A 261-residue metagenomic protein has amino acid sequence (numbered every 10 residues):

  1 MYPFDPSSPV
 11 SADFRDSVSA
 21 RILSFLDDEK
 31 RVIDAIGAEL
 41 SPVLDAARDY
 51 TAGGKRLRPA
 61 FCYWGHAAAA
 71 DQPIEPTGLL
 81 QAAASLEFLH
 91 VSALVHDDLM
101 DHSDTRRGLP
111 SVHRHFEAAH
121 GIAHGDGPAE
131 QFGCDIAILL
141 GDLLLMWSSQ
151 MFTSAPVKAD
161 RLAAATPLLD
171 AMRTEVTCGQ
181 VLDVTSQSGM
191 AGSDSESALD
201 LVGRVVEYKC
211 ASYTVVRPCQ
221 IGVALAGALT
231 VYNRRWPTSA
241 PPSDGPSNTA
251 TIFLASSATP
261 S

Functional and structural regions predicted by a protein language model:
M1-L86, V91, V95-H96, M100-E130 (+1 more regions): Conserved N-terminal diphosphate/IPP-binding helix and adjacent helical/loop segment of trans-prenyltransferase domains
V32-I36, Y50-P59, D135-W147, T153-P260: All-alpha helical catalytic cores of prenyl diphosphate-utilizing isoprenoid enzymes
V95-D98, W147, M151: Membrane-spanning helices that line or support transport/gating and their immediate boundary helices in channels
